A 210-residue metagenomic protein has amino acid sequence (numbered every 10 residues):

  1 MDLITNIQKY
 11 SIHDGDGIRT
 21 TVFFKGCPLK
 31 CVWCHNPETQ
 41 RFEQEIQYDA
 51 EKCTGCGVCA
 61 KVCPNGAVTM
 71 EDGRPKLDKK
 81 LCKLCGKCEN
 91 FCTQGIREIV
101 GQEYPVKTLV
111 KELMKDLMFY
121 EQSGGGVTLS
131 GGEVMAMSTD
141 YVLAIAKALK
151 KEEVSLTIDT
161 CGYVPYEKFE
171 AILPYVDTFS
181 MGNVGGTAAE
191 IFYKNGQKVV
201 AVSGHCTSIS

Functional and structural regions predicted by a protein language model:
M1-L3: Extreme N-terminal starter segment of soluble prokaryotic enzymes
T5-V58, P75-L84: N-terminal pre-triad scaffold of radical SAM enzymes
I7, K25, P37, K79-K80 (+5 more regions): Fold-independent oxyanion-binding glycine-rich loops and adjacent beta-strand/coil segments at enzyme active sites
G15-D16, F23-F24, R41, E45-I46 (+2 more regions): N-terminal-biased segments
T21-F23, T69, T128, T157: Short, conserved beta-strand segments within well-ordered enzyme catalytic domains that often line or immediately flank
V32-T39, V58-L77, K87-Q102: Iron-sulfur cluster-binding cysteine motifs and their immediate structural context in ferredoxin-like electron-transfer
L84-C88, K150: Short, compositionally biased strand/turn segments that nucleate or flank brief secondary-structure elements
K107-S210: Conserved AdoMet/S-adenosylmethionine-binding subsite of the radical SAM
